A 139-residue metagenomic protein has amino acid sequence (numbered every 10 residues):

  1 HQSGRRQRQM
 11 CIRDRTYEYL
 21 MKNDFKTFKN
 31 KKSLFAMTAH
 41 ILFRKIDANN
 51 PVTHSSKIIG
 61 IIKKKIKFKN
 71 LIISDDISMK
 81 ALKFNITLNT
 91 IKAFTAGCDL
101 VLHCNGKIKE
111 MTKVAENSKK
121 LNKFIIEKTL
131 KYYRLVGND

Functional and structural regions predicted by a protein language model:
H1-I12: Single conserved hydrophobic/aromatic residue that forms the stacking wall/gate of nucleotide- or nucleobase-binding
R13-K29: Acidic, His- and aromatic-enriched active-site or binding-groove loops in soluble protein domains that engage sugars
R15-L20, A48-N50, S78-A81: Short, flexible loop segments at the rims of nucleotide/cofactor-binding pockets, characterized by
K29-K32, I66: Acidic (Asp/Glu)-rich catalytic clusters
A36-M37, I41-D47, I61-D139: Active-site or pore-adjacent capping/gating segments
H54-S55: Glycine- and Gly-Pro-enriched alpha-helical subdomains that act as flexible, kink-prone "lid/hinge" or packing modules
